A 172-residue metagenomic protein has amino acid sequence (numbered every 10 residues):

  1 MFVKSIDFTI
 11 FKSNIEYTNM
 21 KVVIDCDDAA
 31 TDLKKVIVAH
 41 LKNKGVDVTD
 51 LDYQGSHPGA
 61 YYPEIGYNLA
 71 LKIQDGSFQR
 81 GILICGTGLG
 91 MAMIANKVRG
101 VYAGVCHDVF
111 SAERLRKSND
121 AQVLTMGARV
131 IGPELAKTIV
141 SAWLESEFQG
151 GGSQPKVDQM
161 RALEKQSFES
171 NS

Functional and structural regions predicted by a protein language model:
D7-N19: Short, Lys/Arg-enriched N-terminal segments with co-localized hydrophobic residues within the first ~10-30 amino acids
V23-D25, A29-A30, V109-S172: C-terminal binding/interaction regions
V23-K44: Glycine-rich phosphate/diphosphate-binding loop of Rossmann-like nucleotide-binding domains
D32, T49-L51, E169: Helix-termini ("caps") and immediately adjacent flexible loops/tails, especially at membrane-solvent interfaces
K44, V98-R99, N119: Short, structured coil segments at secondary-structure junctions
D47-P58: A short beta-strand-loop structural module common to alpha/beta enzyme folds
I65-V105: Helix-adjacent hinge/juxtasegments
